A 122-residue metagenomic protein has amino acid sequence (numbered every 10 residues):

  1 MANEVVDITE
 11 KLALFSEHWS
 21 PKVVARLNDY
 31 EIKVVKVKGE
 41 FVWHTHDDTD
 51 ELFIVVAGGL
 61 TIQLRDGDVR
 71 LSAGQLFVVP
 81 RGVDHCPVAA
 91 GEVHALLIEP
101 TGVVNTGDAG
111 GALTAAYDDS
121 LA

Functional and structural regions predicted by a protein language model:
M1-K33, G110-A122: A short, N-terminal "cap"/entry segment at the start of jelly-roll beta-barrel domains of the cupin/DSBH fold
E17-H18, E31-D47: Conserved short histidine dyad/triad with adjacent acidic residue
N28, V56-A57, S72-A73, G91: A cytosolic small-molecule/anion-sensing beta-strand core signal
E31, E40, G59-T61, D68 (+3 more regions): Structural motif
K36-V37, H46-Q63, I98: Short, conserved beta-strand element in jelly-roll/cupin
L64-R65, A73, A89, G107: Short glycine-/acidic-enriched loop or helix-start segments at secondary-structure transitions that form or flank
R65-G82: Short acidic-glycine-tyrosine-enriched beta hairpin
R81-G111: Ligand-binding loop in jelly-roll beta-barrel domains
